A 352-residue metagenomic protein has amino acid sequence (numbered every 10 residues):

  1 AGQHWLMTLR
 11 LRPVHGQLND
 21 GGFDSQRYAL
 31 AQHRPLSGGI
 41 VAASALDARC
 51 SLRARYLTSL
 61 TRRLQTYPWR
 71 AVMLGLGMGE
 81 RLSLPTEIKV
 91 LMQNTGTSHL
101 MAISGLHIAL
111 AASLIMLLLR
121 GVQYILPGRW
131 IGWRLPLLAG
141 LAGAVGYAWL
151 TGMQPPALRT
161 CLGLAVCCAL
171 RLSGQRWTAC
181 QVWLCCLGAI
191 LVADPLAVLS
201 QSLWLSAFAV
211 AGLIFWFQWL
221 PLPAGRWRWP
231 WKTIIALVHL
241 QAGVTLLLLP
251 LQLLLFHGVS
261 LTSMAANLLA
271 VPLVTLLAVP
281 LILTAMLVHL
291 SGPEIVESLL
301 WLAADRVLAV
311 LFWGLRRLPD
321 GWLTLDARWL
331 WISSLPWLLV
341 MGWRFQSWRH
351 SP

Functional and structural regions predicted by a protein language model:
A1-H4, I40-A48, L52, L76 (+6 more regions): N-terminal secretory/membrane-targeting helices
A1-H99: Membrane-interface helix/helix-cap signal primarily in integral membrane proteins
G38, I88-M264, W329-P352: Hydrophobic alpha-helical transmembrane segments in multi-pass membrane proteins
L46, C50-S51, G79-E87, T151-A157 (+4 more regions): Hydrophobic alpha-helical transmembrane segments
R53, L57, T61, W231 (+7 more regions): Membrane-interacting alpha-helical segments
Y67, V72, A157, Q241-H257 (+2 more regions): Hydrophobic alpha-helical segments of membrane proteins
I295-P352: C-terminal regulatory/interaction regions
